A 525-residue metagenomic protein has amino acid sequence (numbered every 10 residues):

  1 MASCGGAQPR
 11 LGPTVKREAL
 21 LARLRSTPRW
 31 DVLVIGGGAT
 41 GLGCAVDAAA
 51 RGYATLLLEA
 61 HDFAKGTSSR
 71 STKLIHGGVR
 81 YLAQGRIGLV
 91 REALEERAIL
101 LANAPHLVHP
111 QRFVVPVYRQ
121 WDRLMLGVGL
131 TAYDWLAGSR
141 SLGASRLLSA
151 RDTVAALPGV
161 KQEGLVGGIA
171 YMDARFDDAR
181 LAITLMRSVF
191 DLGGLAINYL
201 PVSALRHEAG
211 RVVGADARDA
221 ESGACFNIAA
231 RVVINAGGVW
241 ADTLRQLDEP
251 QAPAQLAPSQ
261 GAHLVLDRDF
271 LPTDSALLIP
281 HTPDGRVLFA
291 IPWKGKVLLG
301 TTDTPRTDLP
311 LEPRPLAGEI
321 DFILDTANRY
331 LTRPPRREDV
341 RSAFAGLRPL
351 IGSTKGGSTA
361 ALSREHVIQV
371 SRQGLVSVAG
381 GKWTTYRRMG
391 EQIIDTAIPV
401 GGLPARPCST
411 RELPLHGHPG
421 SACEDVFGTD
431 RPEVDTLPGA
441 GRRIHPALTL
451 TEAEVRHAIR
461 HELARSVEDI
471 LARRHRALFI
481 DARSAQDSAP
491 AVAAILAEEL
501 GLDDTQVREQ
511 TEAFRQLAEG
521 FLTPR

Functional and structural regions predicted by a protein language model:
M1-V32, D47-R51: Extreme N-terminal leader/targeting segments of oxidoreductases
L20, R29, H61, L107 (+12 more regions): C-terminal accessory subdomains/tails of enzymes that are appended
P28-W30, S222-V232: Core beta-strand elements of the Rossmann-like FAD/NAD(P) dinucleotide-binding domain in flavoenzyme oxidoreductases
I35, I228-G238: Short hydrophobic core segments
G37-G38, A60: Glycine-rich Rossmann-fold phosphate-binding loop(s) that bind the pyrophosphate of adenine dinucleotide cofactors
A49-S69: Glycine-rich FAD pyrophosphate-binding loop
K73-A156: Dinucleotide-binding Rossmann-like beta1-alpha1 core, especially the glycine-rich loop that anchors the ADP
N198-V213: A conserved short coil-to-beta-strand element within the FAD-binding core of flavoproteins
